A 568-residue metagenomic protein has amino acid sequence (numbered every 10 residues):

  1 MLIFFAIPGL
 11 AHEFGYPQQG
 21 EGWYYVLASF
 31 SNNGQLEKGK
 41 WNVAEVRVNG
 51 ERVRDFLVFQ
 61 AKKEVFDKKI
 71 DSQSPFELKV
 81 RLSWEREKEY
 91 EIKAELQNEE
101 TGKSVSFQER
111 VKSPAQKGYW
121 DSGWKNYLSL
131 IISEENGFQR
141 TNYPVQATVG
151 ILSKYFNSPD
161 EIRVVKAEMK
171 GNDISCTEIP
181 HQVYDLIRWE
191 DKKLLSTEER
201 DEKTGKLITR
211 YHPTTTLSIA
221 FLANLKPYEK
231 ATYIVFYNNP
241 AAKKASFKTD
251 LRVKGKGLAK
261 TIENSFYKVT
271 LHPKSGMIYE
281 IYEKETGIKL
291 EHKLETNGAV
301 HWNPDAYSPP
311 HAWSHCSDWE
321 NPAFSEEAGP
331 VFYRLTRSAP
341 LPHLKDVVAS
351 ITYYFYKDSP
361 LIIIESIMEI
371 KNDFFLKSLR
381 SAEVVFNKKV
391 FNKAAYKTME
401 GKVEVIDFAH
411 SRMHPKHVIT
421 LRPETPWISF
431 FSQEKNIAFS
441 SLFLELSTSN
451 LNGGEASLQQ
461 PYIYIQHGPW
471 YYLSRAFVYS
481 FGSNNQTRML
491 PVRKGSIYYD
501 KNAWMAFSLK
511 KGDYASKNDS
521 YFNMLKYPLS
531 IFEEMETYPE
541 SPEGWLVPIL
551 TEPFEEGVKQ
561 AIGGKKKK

Functional and structural regions predicted by a protein language model:
M1-P8: Bacterial N-terminal signal peptides
G9-A11, P17, S366: Boundary at the C-terminal end of the N-terminal hydrophobic targeting segment
E13, Q116-D121, N126-Y127, I131 (+4 more regions): Polysaccharide-binding surfaces and accessory modules of carbohydrate-active proteins
G15-K256, K260, E283: Alpha-mannosidase-like glycoside hydrolase catalytic domains involved in N-glycan trimming, generalizing to other
D55, S153, G257-H343, A349-S350: Acidic-aromatic substrate-binding/catalytic surfaces of carbohydrate-active enzymes
N126-I132, F266, I362-I370: Short, well-ordered beta-strand segments enriched in hydrophobic/aromatic residues
E198-K230, I234-V235, N239, I419-K567: Beta-strand-rich recognition/accessory modules
E326-E327, V331-K393: Acidic, contiguous internal or C-terminal segments within carbohydrate-active enzymes that form a structured patch used
